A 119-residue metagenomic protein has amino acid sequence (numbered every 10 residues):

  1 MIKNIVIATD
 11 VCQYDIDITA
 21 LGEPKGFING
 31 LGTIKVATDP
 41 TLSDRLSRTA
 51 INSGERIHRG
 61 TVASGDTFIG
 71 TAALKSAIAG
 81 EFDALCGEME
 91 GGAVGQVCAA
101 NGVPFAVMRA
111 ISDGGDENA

Functional and structural regions predicted by a protein language model:
M1-A119: Glycine-rich phosphate- or other oxyanion-binding loops that anchor nucleotides, phosphorylated ligands
